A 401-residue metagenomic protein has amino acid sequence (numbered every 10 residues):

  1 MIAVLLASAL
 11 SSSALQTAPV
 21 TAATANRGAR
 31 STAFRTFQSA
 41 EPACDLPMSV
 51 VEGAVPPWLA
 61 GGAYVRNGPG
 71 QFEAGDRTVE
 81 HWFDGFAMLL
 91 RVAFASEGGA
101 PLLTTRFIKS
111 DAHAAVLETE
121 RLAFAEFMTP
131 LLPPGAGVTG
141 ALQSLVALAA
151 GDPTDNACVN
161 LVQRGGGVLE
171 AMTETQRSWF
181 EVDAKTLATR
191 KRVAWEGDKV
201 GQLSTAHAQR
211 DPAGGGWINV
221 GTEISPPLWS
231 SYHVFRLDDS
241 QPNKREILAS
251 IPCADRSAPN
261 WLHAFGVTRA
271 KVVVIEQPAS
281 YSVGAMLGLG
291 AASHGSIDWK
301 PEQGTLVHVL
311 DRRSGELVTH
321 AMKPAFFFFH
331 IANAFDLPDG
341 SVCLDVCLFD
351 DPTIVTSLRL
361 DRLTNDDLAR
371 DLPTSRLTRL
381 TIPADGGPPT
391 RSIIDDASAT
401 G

Functional and structural regions predicted by a protein language model:
I2-L15: N-terminal chloroplast transit peptides
P19-G401: Beta-propeller domains
